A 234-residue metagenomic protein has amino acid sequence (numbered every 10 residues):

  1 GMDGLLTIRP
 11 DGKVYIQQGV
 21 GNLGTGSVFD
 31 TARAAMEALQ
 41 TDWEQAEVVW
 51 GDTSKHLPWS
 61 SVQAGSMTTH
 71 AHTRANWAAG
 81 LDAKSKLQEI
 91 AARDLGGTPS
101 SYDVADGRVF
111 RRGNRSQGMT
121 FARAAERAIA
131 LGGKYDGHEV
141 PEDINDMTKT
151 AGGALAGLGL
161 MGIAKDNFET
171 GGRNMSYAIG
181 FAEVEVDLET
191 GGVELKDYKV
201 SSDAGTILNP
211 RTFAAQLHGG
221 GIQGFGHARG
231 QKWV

Functional and structural regions predicted by a protein language model:
G1-V234: Cofactor-binding beta-sheet edge motifs in enzyme active sites
